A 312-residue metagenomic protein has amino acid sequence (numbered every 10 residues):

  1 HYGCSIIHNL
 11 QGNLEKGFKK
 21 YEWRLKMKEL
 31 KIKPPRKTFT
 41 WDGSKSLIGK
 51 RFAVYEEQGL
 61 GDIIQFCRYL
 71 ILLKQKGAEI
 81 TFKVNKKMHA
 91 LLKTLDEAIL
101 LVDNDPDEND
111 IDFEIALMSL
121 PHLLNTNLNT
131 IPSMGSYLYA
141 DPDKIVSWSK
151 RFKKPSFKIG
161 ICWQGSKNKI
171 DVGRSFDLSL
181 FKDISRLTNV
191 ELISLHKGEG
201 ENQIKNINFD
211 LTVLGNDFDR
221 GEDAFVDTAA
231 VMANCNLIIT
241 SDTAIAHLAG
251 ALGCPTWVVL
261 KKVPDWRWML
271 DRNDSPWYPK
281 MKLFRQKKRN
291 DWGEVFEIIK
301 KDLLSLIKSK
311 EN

Functional and structural regions predicted by a protein language model:
H1-N312: Alpha-helical solenoid repeat scaffolds of the TPR/TPR-like class and their adjacent stem/linker regions that mediate
